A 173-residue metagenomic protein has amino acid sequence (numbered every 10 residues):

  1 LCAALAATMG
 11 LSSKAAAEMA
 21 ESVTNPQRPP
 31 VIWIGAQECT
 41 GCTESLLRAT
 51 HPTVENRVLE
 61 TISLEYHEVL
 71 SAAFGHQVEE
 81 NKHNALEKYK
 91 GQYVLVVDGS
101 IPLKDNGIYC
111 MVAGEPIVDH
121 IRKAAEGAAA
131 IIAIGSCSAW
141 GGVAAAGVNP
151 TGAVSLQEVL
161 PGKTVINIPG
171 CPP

Functional and structural regions predicted by a protein language model:
L1-E18: N-terminal export signals
C2, C39-C42, C137, C171: Disulfide-bonded cysteines in secreted/extracellular proteins and peptides
S12, F74-E80, P116, S155 (+1 more regions): Alpha-helix initiation/capping motif
S13-E18, Y109-M111, A145-G152: Short, charged low-complexity linear segments at domain edges
E18-I121: Extended, subdomain-level signal for the structured scaffold at the beginning of enzyme domains
E55-S63, K123-A130, P161-T164: Structural alpha-beta junctions
V118-R122, V154-Q157: Signature of N-terminal electron-transfer/Fe-S-associated modules in redox systems
G127-P173: Catalytic cores of enzyme domains
